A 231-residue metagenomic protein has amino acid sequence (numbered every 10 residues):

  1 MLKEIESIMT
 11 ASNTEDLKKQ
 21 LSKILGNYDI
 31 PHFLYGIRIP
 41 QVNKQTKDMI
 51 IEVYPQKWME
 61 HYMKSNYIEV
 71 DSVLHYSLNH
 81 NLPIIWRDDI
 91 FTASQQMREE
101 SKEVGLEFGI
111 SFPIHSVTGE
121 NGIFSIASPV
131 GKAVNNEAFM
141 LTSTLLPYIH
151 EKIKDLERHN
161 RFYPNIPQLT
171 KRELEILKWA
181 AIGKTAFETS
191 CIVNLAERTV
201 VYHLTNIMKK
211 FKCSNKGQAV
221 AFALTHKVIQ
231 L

Functional and structural regions predicted by a protein language model:
I37-H61: GAF sensory/regulatory domain recognition with acknowledged cross-activation on helical regulatory dimers
V53-K102: Regulatory sensory and allosteric helical modules in signal-transduction proteins and certain transcription factors
F108-I114: Short hydrophobic beta-strand micro-motif common in sensory/regulatory domains
H115-S128: Sensory-domain boundary capping and coupling elements
S128-F139: Regulatory loop-to-helix N-cap segments in sensory/regulatory domains that couple ligand/signal detection
D155-E175: Regulatory hinge/linker segments at domain boundaries that couple sensory/effector modules to output domains
E173-A180, A219: Short alpha-helical "packing" element that flanks the helix-turn-helix/winged-helix DNA-binding module
T185-Q218: Recognition helix of helix-turn-helix DNA-binding domains
